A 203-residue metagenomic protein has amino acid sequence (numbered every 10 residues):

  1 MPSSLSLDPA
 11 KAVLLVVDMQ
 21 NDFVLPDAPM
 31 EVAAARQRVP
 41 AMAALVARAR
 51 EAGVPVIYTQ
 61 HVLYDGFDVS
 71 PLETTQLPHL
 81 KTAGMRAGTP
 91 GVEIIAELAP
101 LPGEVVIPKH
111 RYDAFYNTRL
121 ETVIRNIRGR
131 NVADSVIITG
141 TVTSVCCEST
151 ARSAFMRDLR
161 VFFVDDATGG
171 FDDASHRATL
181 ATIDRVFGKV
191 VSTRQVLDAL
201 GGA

Functional and structural regions predicted by a protein language model:
M1-L101, V105, L200-A203: Active-site acidic carboxylates
V56, V161-F163, V190: Hydrophobic beta-strand scaffold residues
E73-L77, M156, T179-T182: Short, hinge-like loop/turn segments at secondary-structure boundaries
G88-G140: Internal catalytic-core helix/loop-beta-alpha segment that presents or stabilizes conserved functional determinants
T139-G140, R157-D173: A short glycine-rich beta-strand->turn/loop micro-motif centered on a GG-aromatic cluster
T143-T150: Short glycine/serine/threonine-rich phosphate/pyrophosphate-binding segments that cradle anionic phosphate groups
D173-R185: Active-site-proximal loop->helix
R185-A203: A charged, well-structured terminal subsegment
